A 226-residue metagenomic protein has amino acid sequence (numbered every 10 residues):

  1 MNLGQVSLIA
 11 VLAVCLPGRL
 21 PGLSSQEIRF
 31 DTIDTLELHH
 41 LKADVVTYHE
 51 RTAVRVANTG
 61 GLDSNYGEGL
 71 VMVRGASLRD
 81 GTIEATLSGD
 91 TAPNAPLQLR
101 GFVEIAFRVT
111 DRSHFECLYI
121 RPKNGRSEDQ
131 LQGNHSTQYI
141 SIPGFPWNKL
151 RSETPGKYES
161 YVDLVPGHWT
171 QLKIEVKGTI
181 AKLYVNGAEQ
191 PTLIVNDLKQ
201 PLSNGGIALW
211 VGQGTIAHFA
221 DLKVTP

Functional and structural regions predicted by a protein language model:
M1-Q5: Positively charged n-region of N-terminal signal peptides that target proteins for export
S7-R19: Bacterial N-terminal signal peptides
L23-P226: Extracellular glycan-recognition regions
